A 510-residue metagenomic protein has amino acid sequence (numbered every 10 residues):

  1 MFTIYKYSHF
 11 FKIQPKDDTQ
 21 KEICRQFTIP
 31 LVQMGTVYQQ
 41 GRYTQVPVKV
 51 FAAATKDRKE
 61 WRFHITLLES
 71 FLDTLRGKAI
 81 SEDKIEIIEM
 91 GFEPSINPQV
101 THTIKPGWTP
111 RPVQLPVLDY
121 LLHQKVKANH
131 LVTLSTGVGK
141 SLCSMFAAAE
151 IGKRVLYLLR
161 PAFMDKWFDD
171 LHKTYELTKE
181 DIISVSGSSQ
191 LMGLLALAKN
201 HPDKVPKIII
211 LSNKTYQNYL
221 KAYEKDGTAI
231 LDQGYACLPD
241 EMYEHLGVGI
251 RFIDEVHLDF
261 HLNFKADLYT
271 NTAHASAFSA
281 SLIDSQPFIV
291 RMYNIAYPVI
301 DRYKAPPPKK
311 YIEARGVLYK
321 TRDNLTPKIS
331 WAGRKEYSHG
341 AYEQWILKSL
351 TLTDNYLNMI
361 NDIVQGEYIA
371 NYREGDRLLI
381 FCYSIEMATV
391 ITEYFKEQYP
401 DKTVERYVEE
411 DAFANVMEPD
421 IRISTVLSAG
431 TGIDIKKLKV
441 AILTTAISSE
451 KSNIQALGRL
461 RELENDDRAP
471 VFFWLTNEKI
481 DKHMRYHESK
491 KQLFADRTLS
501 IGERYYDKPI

Functional and structural regions predicted by a protein language model:
E89-L131: Conserved pre-motif I regulatory segment
T136-E176, Y383-A388: Conserved Walker A/P-loop ATP-binding site and its immediately adjacent core in helicase/helicase-like ATPase domains
F163-G193, N200, Q398-K402: Conserved helix-turn-beta segment of the N-terminal RecA-like "Helicase ATP-binding" lobe in SF1/SF2 helicases
M192-A196, L379, T389-A429: Conserved helicase ATPase core of P-loop NTP-dependent helicases/translocases
P202-L231, V416-T431: Conserved two-lobed SF2 helicase motor
L246-I250, E255-G316: Post-DEXD/H (motif II) to motif III coupling segment of the RecA-like Helicase ATP-binding lobe
A332-Y383, V390-Y394: Conserved interdomain hinge at the start of the Helicase C-terminal
Y407-L493: Conserved RecA-like P-loop NTPase helicase motor core
